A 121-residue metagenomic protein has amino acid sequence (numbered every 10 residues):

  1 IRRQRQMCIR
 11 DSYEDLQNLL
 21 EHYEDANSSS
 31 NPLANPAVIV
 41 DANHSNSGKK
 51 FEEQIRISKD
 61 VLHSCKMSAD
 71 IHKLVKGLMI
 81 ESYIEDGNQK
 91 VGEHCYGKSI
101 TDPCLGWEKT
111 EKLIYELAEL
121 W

Functional and structural regions predicted by a protein language model:
I1-I9: Single conserved hydrophobic/aromatic residue that forms the stacking wall/gate of nucleotide- or nucleobase-binding
S12-P32, C65-M67: Structured alpha-helical segments in the cores of large, soluble enzyme domains
A37-I39, L74-M79: Structural preference for beta-strand elements that scaffold enzyme active sites
V40, G106: Conserved, mostly hydrophobic/aromatic
N43-S47, L78-E85: Active-site beta-loop-alpha junctions enriched in small/polar residues
S47-S58, N88-E93: Short glycine/threonine-rich loop-to-helix capping motif typified by GTGT followed within a few residues by an Asp-Pro
I55-S68: A C-terminal functional module that forms or caps the active site or interfaces directly with catalytic machinery
